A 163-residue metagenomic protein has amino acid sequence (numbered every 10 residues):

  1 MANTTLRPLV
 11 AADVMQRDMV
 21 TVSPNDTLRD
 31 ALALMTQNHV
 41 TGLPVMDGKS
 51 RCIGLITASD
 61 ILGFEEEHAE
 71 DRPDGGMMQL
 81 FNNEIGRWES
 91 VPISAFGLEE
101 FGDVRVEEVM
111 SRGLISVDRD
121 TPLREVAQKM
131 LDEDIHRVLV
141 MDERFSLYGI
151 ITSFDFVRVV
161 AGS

Functional and structural regions predicted by a protein language model:
M1-S163: Tandem CBS (Cystathionine beta-synthase) repeat/Bateman regulatory domains
